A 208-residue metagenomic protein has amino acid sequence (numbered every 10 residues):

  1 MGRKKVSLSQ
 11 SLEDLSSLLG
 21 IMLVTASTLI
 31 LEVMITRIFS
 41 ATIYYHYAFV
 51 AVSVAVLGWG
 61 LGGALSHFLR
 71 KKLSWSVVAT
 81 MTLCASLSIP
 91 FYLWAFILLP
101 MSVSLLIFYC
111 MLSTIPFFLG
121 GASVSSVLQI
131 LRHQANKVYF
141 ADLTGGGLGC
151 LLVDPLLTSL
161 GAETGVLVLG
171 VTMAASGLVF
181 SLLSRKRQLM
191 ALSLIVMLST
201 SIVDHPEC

Functional and structural regions predicted by a protein language model:
G2-C208: Alpha-helical transmembrane segments of multi-pass membrane proteins
